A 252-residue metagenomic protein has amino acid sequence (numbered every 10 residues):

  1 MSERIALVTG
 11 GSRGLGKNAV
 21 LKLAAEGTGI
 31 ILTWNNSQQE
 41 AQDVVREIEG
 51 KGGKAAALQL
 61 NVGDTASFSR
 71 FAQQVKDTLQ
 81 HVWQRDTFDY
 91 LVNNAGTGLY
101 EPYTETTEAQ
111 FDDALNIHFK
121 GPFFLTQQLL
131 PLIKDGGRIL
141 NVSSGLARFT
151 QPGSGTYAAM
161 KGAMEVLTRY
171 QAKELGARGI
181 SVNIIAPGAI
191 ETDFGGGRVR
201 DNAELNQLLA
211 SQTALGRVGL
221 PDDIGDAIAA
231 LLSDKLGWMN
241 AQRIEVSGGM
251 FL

Functional and structural regions predicted by a protein language model:
S12-R13: Conserved glycine-rich cofactor-binding loop
T28-D43: Conserved glycine-rich Rossmann-like NAD(P)H-binding loop of the short-chain dehydrogenase/reductase
P102-Y103, T107-L115, L205, L209: Substrate-binding pocket helix/loop in short-chain dehydrogenase/reductase
T126, M160, T168: Active-site helix of classical SDR
S144: Residue(s) in the substrate-gating loop at a strand-loop-helix junction that position the organic substrate next
F149, A229, N240-L252: Short C-terminal tail/terminal secondary-structure segment of NAD(P)H-dependent dehydrogenase/reductase domains
G176, S181, M239-A241: Short, small/polar-rich loop/turn modules that mediate ligand/substrate recognition or access, typified
